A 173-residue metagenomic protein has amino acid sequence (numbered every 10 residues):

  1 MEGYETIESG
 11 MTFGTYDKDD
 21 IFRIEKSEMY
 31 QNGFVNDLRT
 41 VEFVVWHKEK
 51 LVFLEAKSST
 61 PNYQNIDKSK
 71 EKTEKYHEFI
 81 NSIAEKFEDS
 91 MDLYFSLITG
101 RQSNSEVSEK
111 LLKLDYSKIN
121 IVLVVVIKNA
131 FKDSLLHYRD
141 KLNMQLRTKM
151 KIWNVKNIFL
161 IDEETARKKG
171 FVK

Functional and structural regions predicted by a protein language model:
M1-V41, F171-K173: Basic, amphipathic N-terminal segments that precede the first structured/catalytic domain
L38, W46-E49: Short, flexible loop/turn motifs enriched in small residues
R39-V41, V52, I121: Residue-level detector of short, conserved catalytic/binding motifs and their immediate flanks
F43-V45, V52-S58: Conserved catalytic cores of phosphodiester-cleaving nucleases, focusing on short active-site segments
S59-V126, T148-N154: Catalytic cores of nucleic-acid endonucleases
I127-F131: Short beta-alpha junction loops
K132-K173: Polybasic (Lys/Arg-rich)
